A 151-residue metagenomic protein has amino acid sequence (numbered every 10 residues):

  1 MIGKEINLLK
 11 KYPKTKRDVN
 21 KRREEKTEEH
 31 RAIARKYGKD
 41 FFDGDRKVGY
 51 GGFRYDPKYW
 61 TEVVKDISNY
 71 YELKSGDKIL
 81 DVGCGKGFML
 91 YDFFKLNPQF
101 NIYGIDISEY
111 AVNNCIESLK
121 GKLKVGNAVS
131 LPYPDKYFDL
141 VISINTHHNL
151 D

Functional and structural regions predicted by a protein language model:
M1-I33: N-terminal auxiliary segments of SAM/dcSAM-dependent transferases
D45-K58: Class I SAM-dependent methyltransferase Rossmann-like catalytic core, especially the SAM/SAH-binding loop
P57-K74: Conserved alpha-helix/loop element of class I SAM-dependent methyltransferases that forms part of the SAM/SAH-binding
G76-G85: Conserved class I S-adenosyl-L-methionine
F88-S130: Class I SAM-dependent methyltransferase SAM/SAH-binding core
I142: A conserved beta-strand element that flanks and buttresses the S-adenosyl-L-methionine
T146: Hydrophobic adenine-recognition pocket in adenosine-nucleotide-binding enzymes
L150-D151: A short, conserved alpha-helix within the catalytic core of class I
